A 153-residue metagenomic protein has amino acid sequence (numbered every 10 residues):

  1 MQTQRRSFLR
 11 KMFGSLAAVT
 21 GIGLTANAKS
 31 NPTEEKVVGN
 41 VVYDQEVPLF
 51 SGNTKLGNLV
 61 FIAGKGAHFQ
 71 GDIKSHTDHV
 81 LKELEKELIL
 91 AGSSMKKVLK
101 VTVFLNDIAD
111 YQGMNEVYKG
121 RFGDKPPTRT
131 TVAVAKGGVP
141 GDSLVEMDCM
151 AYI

Functional and structural regions predicted by a protein language model:
Q2-D78, N106-I153: N-terminal presequence-like segments and the immediate start of the first folded domain
S75-I89: Short, well-ordered amphipathic alpha-helical segments that serve as non-catalytic structural scaffolds within diverse
L84, V103, M114: Hydrophobic pocket/interface hotspot
L88-K96: Phosphate/pyrophosphate-binding loops at sites that engage ATP/ADP/AMP, CoA/4′-phosphopantetheine, polyphosphate
V98-D107: Acidic helix-start/capping segments at beta-turn-to-alpha-helix junctions
